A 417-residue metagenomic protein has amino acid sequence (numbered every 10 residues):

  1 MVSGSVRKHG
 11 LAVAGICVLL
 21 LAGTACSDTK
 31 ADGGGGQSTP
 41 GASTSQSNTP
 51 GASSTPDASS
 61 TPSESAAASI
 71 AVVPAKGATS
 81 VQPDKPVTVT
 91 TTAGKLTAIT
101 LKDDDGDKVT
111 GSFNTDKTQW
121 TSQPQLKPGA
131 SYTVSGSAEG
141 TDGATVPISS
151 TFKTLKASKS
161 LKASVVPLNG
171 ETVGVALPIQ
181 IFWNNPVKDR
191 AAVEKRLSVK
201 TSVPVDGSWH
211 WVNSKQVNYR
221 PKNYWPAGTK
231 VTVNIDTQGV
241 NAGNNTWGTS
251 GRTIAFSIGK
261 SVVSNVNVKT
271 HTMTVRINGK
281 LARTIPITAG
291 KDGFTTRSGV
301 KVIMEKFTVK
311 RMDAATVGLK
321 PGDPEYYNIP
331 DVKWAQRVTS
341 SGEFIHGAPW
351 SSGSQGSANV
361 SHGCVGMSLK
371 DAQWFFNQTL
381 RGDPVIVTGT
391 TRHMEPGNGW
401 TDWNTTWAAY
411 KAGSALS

Functional and structural regions predicted by a protein language model:
V2-K260, I287: Acidic, low-complexity Ser/Thr/Gly/Pro-rich repeat segments typical of extracellular/periplasmic and surface-exposed
T39, S43, T55, R297-K310 (+1 more regions): Short, surface-exposed secondary-structure junctions/capping segments
P74, P124, P221, E305 (+3 more regions): Pocket-edge structural micro-motifs
A98, S135, T272, W334-A335 (+1 more regions): Conserved beta-strand and immediately adjacent loop positions that scaffold enzyme active sites
L161, N245-G353: Gly/Pro-biased beta-strand-loop elements
V175, S298, A315-S417: Exported/periplasmic cell-wall-interacting domains
F182, P186, R190, R276 (+3 more regions): Structured segments of extracytoplasmic/periplasmic soluble domains in secreted or envelope-associated proteins
V217, I258, N265-V268, G366-D371: Short, glycine/acidic-rich beta->alpha junctions
